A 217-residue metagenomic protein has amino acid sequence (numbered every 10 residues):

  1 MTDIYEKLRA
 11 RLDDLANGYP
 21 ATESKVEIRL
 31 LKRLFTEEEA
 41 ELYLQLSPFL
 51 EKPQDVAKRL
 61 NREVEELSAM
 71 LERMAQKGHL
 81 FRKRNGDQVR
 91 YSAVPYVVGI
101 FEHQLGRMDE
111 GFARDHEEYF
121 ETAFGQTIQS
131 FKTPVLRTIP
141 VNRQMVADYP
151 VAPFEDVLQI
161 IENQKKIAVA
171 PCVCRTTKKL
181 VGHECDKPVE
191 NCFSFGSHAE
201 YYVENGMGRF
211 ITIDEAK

Functional and structural regions predicted by a protein language model:
M1-I28: Long, low-complexity, charged/polar intrinsically disordered regions in eukaryotic proteins
R33-E39: Short helix-coil-helix linker/hinge
Y43-L44: Hydrophobic residues on short alpha-helical segments
P48-L60: Short acidic, hydrophobic short linear motifs in intrinsically disordered regions
L60-Q76: Short amphipathic alpha-helical interaction segments
A75-G86: A short, conserved structural fragment
Q88-G125: Short, amphipathic alpha-helical interaction segments positioned at domain boundaries
G125-K217: Catalytic cores of enzyme domains
